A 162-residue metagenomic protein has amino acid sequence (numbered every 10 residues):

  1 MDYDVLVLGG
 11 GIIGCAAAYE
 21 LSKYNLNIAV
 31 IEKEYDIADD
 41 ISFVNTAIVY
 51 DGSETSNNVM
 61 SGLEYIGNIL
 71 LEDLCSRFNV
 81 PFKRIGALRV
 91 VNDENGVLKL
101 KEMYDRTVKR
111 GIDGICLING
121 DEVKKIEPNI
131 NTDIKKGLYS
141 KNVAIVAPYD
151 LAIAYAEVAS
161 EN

Functional and structural regions predicted by a protein language model:
M1-I13, A29: Beta1/beta-strand and adjacent pyrophosphate-binding region of the FAD-binding site in flavoprotein oxidoreductases
A18, S22, V158: Gly/Ala-rich phosphate-binding loop of Rossmann-like dinucleotide-binding domains, activating on the conserved
S22-F43: Glycine-rich FAD pyrophosphate-binding loop
E34-D36, V123, Y155: Short beta-to-alpha linker loops that shape the active-site pocket of alpha/beta-hydrolase fold enzymes
D40-A47, I130: Short, flexible, mixed-charge acidic loops at enzyme active sites
T46-I126: Dinucleotide-binding Rossmann-like beta1-alpha1 core, especially the glycine-rich loop that anchors the ADP
L138-N162: Helical element adjacent to the flavin cofactor pocket in flavoenzyme catalytic cores
